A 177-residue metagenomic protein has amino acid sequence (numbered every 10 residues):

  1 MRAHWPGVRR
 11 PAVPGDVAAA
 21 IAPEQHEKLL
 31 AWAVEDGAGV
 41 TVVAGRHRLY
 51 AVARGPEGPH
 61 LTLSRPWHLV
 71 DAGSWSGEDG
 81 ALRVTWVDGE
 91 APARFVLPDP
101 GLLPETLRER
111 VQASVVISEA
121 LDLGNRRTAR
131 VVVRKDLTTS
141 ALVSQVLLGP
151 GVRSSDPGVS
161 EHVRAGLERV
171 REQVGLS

Functional and structural regions predicted by a protein language model:
M1-S177: Eukaryotic intrinsically disordered, low-complexity regulatory linkers and tails enriched in Ser/Thr/Pro
